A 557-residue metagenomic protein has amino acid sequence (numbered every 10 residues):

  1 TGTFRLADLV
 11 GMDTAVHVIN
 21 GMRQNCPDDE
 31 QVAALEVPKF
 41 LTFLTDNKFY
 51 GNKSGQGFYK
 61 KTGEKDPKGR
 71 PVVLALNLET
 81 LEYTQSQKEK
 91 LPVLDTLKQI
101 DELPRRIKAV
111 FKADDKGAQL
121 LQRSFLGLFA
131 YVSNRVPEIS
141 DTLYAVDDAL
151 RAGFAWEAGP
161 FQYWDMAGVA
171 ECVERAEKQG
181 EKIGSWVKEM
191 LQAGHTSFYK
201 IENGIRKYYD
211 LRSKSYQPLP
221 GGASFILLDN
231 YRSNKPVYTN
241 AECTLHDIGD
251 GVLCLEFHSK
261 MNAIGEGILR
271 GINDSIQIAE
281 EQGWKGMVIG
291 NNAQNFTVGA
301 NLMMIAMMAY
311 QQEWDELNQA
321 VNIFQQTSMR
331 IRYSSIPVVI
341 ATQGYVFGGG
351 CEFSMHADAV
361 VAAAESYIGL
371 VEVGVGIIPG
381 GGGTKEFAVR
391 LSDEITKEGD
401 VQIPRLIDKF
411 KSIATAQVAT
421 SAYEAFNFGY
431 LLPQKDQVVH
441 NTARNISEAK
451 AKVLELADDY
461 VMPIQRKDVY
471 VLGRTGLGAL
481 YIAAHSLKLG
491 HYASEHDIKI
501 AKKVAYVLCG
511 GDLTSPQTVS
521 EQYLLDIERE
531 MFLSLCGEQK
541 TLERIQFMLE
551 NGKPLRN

Functional and structural regions predicted by a protein language model:
T1-Q294, M303-I323, T327-I336, Q343-F347 (+4 more regions): N-terminal glycine-rich phosphate-binding loop for ADP-containing cofactors
V298-A300: Extended, composition-driven regions rather than compact fold-specific motifs
E352: Short alpha-helical segment that forms part of, or immediately flanks, the ligand-binding pocket in carbohydrate-active
